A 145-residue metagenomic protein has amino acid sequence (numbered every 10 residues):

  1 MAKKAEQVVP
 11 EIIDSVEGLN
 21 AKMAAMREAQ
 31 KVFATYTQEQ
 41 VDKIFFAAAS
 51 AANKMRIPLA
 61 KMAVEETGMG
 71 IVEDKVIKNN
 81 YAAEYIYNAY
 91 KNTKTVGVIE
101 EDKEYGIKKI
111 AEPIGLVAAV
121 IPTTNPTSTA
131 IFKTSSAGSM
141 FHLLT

Functional and structural regions predicted by a protein language model:
M1-K108: N-terminal Rossmann-like NAD(P)+-binding subdomain of aldehyde/semialdehyde dehydrogenases
T93-T145: Conserved small-residue-rich beta-alpha loop and adjacent elements that most often cradle the phosphate/pyrophosphate
